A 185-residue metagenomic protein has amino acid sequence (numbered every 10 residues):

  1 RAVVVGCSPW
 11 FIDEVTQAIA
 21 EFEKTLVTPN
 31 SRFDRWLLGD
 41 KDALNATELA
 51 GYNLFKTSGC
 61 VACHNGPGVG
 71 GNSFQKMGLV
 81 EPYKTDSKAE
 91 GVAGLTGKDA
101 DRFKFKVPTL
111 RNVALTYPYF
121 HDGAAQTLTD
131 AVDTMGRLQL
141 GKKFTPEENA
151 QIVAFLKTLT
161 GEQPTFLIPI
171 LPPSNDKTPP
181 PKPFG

Functional and structural regions predicted by a protein language model:
R1-G185: Periplasmic c-type cytochrome electron-transfer domains
